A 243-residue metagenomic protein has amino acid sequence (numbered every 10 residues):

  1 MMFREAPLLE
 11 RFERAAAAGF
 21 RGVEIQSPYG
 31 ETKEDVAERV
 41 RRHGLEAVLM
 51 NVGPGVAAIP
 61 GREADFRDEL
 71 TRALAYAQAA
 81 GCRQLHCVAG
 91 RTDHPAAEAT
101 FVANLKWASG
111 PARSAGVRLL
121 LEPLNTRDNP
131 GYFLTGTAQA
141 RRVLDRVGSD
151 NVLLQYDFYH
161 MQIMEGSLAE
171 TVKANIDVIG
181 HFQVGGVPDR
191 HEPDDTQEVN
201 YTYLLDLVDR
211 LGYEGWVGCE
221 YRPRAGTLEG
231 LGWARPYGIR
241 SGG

Functional and structural regions predicted by a protein language model:
M1-A17, G81, L134-Y156, H160-G243: Histidine-acidic metal/acid-base catalytic patches
M2-F3, S27-Y29, G53-V56, A89-D93 (+4 more regions): Active-site-proximal loop/turn and secondary-structure-junction residues that shape catalytic pockets, frequently
F12-S27, N51-G55: N-terminal substrate-binding region of glycoside hydrolase catalytic domains
V23-I25, L45-V52, L85-C87, L119-L121 (+3 more regions): Hydrophobic faces of well-ordered beta-strands that scaffold small-molecule active sites in alpha/beta enzyme cores
E24-E46, A89-D93, D128, P188 (+1 more regions): Glycine-rich, proline-tolerant flexible connector loops at the mouths of alpha/beta enzymes
Y29, R42, V56-L153, I163: Active-site acidic/histidine proton-transfer and metal-coordination neighborhood in alpha/beta enzyme cores
K33-A37, E63, A96-E98, T227-G230: Metal-dependent catalytic neighborhoods of phosphoester/phosphodiester hydrolases
